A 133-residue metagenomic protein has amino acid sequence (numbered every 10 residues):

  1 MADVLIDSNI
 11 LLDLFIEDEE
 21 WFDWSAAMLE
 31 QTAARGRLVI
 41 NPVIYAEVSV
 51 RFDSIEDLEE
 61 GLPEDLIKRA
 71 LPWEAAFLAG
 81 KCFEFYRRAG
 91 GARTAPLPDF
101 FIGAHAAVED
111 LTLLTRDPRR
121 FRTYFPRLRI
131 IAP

Functional and structural regions predicted by a protein language model:
M1-I40, S49-G61, I131: Short, well-structured N-terminal submotif of metal-dependent ribonuclease cores
D3, E30, G103-P133: Acidic, PIN/NYN-like endoribonuclease modules and their adjacent C-terminal/linker elements
D7, I40-N41, A95-P96, D117: Histidine- and aromatic-rich ligand-binding microenvironments
I10, I44, A75, F101-I102 (+1 more regions): Alpha-helix capping/helix-boundary segments
N41, Y45, I55-L58, A76-G80 (+1 more regions): A general structural signal for well-ordered alpha-helical segments in protein cores
V50, A79, T123-F125: Short secondary-structure boundary/hinge segments and terminal tails
G61-D65, Y124-P126: Short, structured coil segments at secondary-structure junctions
I67-T112, R116: Active-site neighborhoods of divalent-metal-dependent phosphate/nucleic-acid chemistry enzymes
